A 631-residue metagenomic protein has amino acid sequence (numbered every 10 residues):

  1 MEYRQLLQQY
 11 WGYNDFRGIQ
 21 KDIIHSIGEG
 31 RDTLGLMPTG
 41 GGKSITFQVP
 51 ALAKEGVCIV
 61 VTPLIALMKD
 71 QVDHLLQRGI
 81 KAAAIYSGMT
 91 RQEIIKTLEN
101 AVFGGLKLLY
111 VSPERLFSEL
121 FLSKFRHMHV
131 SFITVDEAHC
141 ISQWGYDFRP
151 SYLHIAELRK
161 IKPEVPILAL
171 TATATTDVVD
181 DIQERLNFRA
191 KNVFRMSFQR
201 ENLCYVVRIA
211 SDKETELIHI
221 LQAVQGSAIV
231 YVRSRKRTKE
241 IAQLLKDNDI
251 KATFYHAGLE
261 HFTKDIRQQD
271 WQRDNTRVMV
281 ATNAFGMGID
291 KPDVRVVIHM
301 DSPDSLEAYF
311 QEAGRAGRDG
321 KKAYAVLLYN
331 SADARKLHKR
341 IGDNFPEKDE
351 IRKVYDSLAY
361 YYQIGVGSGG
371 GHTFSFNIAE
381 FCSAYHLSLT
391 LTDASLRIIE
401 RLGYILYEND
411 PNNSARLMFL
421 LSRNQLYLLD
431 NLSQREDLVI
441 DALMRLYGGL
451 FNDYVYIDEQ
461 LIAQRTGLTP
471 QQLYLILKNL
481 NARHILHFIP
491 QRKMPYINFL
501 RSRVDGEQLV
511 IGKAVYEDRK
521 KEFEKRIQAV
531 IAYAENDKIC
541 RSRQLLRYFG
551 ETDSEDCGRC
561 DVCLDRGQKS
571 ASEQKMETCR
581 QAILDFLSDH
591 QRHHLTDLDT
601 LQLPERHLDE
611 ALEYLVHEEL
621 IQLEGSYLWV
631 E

Functional and structural regions predicted by a protein language model:
M1-Y10, N14-S44, P50-K54, I59 (+2 more regions): Helicase motor core with emphasis on the C-terminal RecA-like subdomain
T276, D293-V294, I298, S302-Q311 (+1 more regions): C-terminal accessory region of SF2 helicases/translocases
